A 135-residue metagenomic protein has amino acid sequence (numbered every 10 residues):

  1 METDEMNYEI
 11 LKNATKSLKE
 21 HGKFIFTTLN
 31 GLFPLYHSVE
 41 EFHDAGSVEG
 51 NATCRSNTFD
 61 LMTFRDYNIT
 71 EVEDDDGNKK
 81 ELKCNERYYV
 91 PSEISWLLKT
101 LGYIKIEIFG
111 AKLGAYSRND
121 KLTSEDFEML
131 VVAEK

Functional and structural regions predicted by a protein language model:
M1, G77, L113-G114: A short, flexible beta-alpha/helix-coil linker loop
M1-E5, E81: Surface-exposed cleft-lining segments at the edges of enzyme active sites
T3, L35-H37, R118: Short glycine-/acidic-enriched loop or helix-start segments at secondary-structure transitions that form or flank
E5-Y8, V39-F42, T123: Short, glycine/charged-enriched secondary-structure capping and boundary segments
M6-K23: A short glycine-rich, Lys/Arg-flanked "PGG" loop and its adjoining helix->strand segment in the class I
E20, D75, S124: Short, ordered coil/turn segments that flank beta-strands lining enzyme active or ligand-binding pockets
I25-W96: SAM-dependent methyltransferase
Y88-K135: C-terminal lobe and adjacent flexible extensions of AdoMet/dcAdoMet transferase-like proteins
